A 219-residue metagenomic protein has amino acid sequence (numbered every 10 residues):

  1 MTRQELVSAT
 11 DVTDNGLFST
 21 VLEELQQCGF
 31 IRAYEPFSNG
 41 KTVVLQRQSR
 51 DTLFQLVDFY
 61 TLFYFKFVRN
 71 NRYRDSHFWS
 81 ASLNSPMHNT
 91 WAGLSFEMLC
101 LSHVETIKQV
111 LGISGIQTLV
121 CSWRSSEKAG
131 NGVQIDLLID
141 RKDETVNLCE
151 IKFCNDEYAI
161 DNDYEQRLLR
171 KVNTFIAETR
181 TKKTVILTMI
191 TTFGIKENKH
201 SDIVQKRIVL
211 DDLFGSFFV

Functional and structural regions predicted by a protein language model:
M1-T10: Short acidic, hydrophobic short linear motifs in intrinsically disordered regions
T10-T13, V68: Alpha-helix boundary/capping residues
V12-A33: Short amphipathic alpha-helical interaction segments
Q27, P36, K41, Q46-V219: A cross-kingdom feature that marks ATP-driven nucleic-acid transaction machinery
